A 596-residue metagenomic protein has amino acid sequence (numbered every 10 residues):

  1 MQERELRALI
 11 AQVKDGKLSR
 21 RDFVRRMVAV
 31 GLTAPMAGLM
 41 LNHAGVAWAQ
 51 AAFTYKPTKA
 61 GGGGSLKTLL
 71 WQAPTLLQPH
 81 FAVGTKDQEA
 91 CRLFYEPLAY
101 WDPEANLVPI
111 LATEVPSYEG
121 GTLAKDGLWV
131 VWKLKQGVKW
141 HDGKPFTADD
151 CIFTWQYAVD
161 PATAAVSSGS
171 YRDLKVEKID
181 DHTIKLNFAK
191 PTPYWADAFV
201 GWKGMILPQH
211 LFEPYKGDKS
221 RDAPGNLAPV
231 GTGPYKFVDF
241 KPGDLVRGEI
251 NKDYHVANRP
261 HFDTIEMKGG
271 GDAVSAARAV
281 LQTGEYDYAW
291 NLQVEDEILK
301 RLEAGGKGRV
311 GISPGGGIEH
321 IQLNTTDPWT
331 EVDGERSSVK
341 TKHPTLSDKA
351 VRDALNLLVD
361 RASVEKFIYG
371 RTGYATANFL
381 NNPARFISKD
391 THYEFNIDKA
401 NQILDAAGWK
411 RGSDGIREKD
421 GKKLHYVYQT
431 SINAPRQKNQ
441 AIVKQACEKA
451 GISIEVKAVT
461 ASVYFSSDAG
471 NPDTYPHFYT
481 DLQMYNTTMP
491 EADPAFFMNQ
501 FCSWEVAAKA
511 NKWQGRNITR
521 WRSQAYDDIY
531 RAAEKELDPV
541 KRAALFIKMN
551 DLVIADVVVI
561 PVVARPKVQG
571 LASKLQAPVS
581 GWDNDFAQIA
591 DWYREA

Functional and structural regions predicted by a protein language model:
Q2-L18, D22, R26, Q50-A60 (+13 more regions): Extracytoplasmic/periplasmic ligand-capture domains
F23-W48: N-terminal export signals
A29-T33, C91, A555: Hydrophobic alpha-helical transmembrane segments of multipass membrane transporters and ion channels, focusing on
P35-A44, P97, A158, F367: Hydrophobic membrane-targeting alpha-helices
L39-W71: C-terminal segment of N-terminal export signals and the immediately downstream linker at the start of the mature
A73-G120: Protein kinase glycine-rich loop
S167-K216, D239: Surface-exposed binding/hinge segments that line and control ligand-binding clefts or catalytic entry sites
V562: Active-site-proximal polar cores
